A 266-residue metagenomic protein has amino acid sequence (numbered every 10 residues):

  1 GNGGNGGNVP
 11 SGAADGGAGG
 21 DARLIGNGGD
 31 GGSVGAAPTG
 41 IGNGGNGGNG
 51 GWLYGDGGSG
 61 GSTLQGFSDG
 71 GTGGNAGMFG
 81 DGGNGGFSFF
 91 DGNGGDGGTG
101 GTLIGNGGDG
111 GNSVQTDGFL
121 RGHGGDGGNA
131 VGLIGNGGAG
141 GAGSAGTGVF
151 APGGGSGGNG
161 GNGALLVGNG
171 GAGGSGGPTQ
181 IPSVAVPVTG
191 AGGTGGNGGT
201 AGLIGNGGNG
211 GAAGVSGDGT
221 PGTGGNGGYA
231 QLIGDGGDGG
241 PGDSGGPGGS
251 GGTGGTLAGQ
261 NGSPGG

Functional and structural regions predicted by a protein language model:
G1-G266: Glycine-centric low-complexity repeats
